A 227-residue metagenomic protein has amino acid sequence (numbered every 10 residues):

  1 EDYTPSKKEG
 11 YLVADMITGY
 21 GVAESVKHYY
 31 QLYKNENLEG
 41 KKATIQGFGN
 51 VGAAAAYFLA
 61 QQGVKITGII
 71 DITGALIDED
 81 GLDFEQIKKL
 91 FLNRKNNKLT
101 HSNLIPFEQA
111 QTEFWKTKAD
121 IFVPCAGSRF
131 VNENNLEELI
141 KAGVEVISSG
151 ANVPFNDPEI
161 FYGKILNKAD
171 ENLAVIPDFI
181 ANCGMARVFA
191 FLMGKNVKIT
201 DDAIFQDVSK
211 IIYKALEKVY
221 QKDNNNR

Functional and structural regions predicted by a protein language model:
D2-E9, V13-K118: Glycine-rich phosphate/diphosphate-binding loop of Rossmann-like nucleotide-binding domains
G10, A14-T18, G47, V123 (+2 more regions): Catalytic cores of large soluble enzymes that bind and process phosphate-bearing ligands
T18, A43-V51, I69, A126-G127 (+3 more regions): Long, contiguous hydrophobic alpha-helical segments, chiefly transmembrane helices and signal peptides
G19-K27, A56-A60, E137, R187-F191 (+1 more regions): Predominant activation on well-ordered alpha-helical scaffold segments within soluble catalytic domains
V22, F122, D178: Divalent metal-coordination and catalytic microenvironments
V51-A55, F130-N134, N156-P158, N182-M185: Short glycine/serine/threonine-rich phosphate/pyrophosphate-binding segments that cradle anionic phosphate groups
G74-V175: Rossmann-like adenosine-cofactor binding region
K141-R227: Adenosine-phosphate binding glycine-rich loop
